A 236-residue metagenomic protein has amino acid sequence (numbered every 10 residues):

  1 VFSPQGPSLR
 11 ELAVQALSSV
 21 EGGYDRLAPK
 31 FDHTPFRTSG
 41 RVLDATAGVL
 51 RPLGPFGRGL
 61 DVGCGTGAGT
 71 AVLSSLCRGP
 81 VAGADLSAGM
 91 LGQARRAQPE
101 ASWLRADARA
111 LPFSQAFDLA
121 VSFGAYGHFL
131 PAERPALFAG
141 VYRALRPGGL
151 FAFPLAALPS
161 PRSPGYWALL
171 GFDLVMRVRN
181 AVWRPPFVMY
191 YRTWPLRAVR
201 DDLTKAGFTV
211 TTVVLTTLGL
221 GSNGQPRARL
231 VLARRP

Functional and structural regions predicted by a protein language model:
F2-G54: Conserved class I S-adenosyl-L-methionine
L60, T66-A110: Class I SAM-dependent methyltransferase SAM/SAH-binding core
V121: A conserved beta-strand element that flanks and buttresses the S-adenosyl-L-methionine
P135-P147: A short glycine-rich, Lys/Arg-flanked "PGG" loop and its adjoining helix->strand segment in the class I
A152-M176: Conserved class I S-adenosyl-L-methionine
W183-R197: Acceptor-substrate binding/catalytic loop of class I
F208-G219: Conserved S-adenosyl-L-methionine
G219-P236: Core SAM-dependent methyltransferase catalytic element
